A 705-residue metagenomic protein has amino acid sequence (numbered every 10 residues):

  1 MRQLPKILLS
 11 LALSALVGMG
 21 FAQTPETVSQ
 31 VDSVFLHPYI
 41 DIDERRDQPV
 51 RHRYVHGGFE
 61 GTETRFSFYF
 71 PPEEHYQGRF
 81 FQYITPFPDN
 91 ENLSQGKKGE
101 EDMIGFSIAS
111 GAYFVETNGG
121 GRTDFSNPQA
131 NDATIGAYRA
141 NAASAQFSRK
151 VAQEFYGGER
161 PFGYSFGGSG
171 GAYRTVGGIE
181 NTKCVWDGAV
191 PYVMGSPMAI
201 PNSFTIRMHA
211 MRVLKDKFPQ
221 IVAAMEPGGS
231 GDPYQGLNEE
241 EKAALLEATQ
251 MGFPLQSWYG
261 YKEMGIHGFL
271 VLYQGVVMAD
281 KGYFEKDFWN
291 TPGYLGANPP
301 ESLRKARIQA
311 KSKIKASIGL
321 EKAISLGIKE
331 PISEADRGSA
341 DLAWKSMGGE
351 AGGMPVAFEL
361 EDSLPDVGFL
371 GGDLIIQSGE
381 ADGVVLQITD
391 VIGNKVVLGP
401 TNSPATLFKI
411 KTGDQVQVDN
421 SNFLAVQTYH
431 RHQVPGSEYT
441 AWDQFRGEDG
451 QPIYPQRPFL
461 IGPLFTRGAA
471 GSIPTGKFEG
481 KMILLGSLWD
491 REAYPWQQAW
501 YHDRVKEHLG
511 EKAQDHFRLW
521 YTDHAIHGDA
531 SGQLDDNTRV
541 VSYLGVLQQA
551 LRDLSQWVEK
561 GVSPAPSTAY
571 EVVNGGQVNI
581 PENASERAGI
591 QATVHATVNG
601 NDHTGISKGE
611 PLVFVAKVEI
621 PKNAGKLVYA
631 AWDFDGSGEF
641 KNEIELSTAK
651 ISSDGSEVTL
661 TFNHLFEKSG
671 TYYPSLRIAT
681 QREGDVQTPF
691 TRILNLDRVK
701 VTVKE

Functional and structural regions predicted by a protein language model:
M1-L9: Bacterial N-terminal signal peptides that target proteins for export
L4, L13-S14, V28, K641: Low-complexity, intrinsically disordered short peptide segments enriched in small/polar/basic residues
L8-G18: Bacterial N-terminal signal peptides
Q23-I693, V699-K704: C-terminal His-loop and adjacent cap/lid subdomain of alpha/beta-hydrolase
